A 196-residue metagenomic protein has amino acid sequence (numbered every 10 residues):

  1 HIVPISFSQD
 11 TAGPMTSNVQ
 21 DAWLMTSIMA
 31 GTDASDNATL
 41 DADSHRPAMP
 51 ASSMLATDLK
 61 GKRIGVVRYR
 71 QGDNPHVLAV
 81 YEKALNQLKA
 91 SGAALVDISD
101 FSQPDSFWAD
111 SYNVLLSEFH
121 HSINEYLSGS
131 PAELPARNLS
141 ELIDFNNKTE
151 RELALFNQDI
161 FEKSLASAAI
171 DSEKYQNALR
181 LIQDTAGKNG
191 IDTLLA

Functional and structural regions predicted by a protein language model:
H1-A79: A short helix-breaking turn/cap at a secondary-structure junction
D10-G13, R70-P75, W108-N113, N177-L181: Second-shell loop/turn segments in exported
W23-T26, L85, N124, I143 (+1 more regions): Non-transmembrane alpha-helical segments in soluble domains of secreted/periplasmic/extracellular proteins
M29-D33, G92, P131: A generic secondary-structure signal for well-formed alpha-helical elements
S53, D58-V67, L116-G187: Short helix-loop capping/hinge segments that flank enzyme active sites or metal/cofactor-binding pockets
L88: Phosphate-binding active sites in nucleotide-utilizing proteins
A93-D110: Short connector loops at secondary-structure junctions
A178, I191-A196: Short, intrinsically disordered, charge-balanced linker/junction segments flanking boundaries in proteins
